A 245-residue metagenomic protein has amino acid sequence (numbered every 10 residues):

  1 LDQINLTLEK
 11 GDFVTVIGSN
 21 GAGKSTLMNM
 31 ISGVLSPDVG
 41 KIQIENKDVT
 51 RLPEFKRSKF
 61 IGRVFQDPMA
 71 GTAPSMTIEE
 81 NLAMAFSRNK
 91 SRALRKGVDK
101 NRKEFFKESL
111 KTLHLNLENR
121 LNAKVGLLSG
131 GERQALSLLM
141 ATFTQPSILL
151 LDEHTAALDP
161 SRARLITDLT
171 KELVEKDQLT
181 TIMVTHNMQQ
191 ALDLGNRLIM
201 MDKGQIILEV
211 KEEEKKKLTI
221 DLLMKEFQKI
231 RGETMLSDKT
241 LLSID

Functional and structural regions predicted by a protein language model:
I17-S19: The feature captures the beta-strand-to-loop junction immediately N-terminal to the Walker
S32: Helix-to-loop junction immediately C-terminal to a conserved catalytic motif
G40-D48, L208-V210: Conserved ABC transporter NBD signature motif
D48-G62, A70, R92-R95, D99 (+1 more regions): ABC ATPase NBD coupling module
M76-K90: Q-loop/switch helix immediately C-terminal to the Walker
A141-T142: ABC ATPase C-loop
T185-H186: H-loop/switch region of ABC-family ATPase nucleotide-binding domains
Q205-R231: Conserved beta-strand-loop-alpha-helix hinge in the C-terminal portion of ABC ATPase nucleotide-binding domains
